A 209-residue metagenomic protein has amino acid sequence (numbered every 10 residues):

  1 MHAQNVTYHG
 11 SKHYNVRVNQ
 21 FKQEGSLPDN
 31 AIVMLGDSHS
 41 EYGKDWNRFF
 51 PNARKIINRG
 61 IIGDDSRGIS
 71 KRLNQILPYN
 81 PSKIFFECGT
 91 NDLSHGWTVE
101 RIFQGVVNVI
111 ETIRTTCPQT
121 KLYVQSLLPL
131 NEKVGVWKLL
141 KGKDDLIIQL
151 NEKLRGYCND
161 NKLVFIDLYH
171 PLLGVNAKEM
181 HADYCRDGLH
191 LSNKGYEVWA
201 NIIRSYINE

Functional and structural regions predicted by a protein language model:
H2-K83: Serine-esterase "nucleophile elbow" of acetyl-processing enzymes
Q4, P129-E209: Catalytic His-Asp segment of secreted/periplasmic serine-dependent ester chemistry enzymes
N58-I61, T90-I102, W137-K143: Surface-exposed cleft-lining segments at the edges of enzyme active sites
G60-I62, F85-L93, L127, L173: Cell-envelope and extracellular/periplasmic
P78-T90, P118: Proline-aspartate-enriched helix->loop->beta-strand connector
F85-E87, E111, Y123: Conserved, well-ordered alpha-helix/loop/beta-strand core segments that scaffold catalytic motifs
V99-V109, I147-L150: Charged helix-capping and loop-helix junction motifs
V109-I113, C158: Hydrophobic positions in alpha-helices of CheY-like receiver
